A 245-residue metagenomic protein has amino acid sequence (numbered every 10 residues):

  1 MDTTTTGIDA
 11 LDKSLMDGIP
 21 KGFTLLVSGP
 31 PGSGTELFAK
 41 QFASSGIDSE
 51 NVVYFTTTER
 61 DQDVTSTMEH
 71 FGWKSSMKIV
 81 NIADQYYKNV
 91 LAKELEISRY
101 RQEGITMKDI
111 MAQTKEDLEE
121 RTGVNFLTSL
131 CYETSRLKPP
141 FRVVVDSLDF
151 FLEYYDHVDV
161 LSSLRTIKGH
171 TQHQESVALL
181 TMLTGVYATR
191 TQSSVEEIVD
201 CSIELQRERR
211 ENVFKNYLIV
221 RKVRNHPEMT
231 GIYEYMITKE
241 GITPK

Functional and structural regions predicted by a protein language model:
T5-G18: Pre-Walker A adenine-sensing motif
P20, P30-T114, L118: Conserved P-loop
G22-F23, D48-N51, E175-S176, E197-C201: Short glycine-/polar-rich loops that comprise or flank the Walker A/P-loop and associated switch/sensor motifs
T24-S28: Short hydrophobic/aromatic beta-strand immediately N-terminal to the Walker A/P-loop
E50-N51, P139-R142, H173-T181: Loop/turn-to-beta-strand initiation segments
T58-Q62, D84-K88, L148-F150, T184-A188 (+2 more regions): Conserved nucleotide-binding/hydrolysis micro-motifs of P-loop NTPases
K88-T166, Q172: Phosphate-binding/switch loop-helix module in NTP-utilizing enzymes
S176-V177, T181-E240: Phosphate-binding/switch region of NTP-binding enzymes
